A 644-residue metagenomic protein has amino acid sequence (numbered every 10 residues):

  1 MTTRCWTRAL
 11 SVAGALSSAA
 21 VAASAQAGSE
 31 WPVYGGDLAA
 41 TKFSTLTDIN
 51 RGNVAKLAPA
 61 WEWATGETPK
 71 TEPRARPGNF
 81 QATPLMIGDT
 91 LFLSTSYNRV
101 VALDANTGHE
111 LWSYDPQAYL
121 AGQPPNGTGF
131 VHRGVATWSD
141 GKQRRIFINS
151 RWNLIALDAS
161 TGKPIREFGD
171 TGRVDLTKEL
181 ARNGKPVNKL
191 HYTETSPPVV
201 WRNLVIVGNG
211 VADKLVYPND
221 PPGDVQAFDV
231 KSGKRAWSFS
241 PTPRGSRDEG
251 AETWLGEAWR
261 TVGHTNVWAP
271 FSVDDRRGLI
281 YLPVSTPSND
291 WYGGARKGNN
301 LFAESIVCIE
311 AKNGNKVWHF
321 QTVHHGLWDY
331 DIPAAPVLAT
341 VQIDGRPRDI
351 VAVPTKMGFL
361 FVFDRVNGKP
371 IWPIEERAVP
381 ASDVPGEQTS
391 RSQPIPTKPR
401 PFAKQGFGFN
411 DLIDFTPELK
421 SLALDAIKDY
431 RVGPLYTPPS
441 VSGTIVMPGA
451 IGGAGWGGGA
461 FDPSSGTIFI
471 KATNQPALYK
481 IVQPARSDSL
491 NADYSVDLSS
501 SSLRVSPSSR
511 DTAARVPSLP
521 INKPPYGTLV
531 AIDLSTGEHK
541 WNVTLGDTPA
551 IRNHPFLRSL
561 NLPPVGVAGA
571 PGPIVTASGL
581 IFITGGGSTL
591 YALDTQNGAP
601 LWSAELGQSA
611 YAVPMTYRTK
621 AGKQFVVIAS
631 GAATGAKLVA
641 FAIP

Functional and structural regions predicted by a protein language model:
M1-A13, S17: Bacterial N-terminal signal peptides that target proteins for export
S24-I49, V54, R391-K420, L424-D425: N-terminal pre-domain segments of enzymes
W31-G35, R76-R99, N126-L154, L190-Y217 (+11 more regions): Repeat-blade elements of multi-bladed beta-propeller folds
F43-G141, R145-D170, V174-T177: N-terminal cofactor/phosphate-binding cores enriched in small/glycine residues, especially glycine-rich loops such as
A60, H109-S113, I165-R166, D175 (+5 more regions): A structural motif specific to WD40 beta-propellers
W63-T83, S113-D140, D170-P197, S240-P270 (+9 more regions): Extracytoplasmic beta-rich repeat domains
L157, G162, P221-K234, N299-G314 (+4 more regions): Beta-propeller blade signature
A335-V384, A629-A632, A640-I643: Phosphate/diphosphate-binding loops
